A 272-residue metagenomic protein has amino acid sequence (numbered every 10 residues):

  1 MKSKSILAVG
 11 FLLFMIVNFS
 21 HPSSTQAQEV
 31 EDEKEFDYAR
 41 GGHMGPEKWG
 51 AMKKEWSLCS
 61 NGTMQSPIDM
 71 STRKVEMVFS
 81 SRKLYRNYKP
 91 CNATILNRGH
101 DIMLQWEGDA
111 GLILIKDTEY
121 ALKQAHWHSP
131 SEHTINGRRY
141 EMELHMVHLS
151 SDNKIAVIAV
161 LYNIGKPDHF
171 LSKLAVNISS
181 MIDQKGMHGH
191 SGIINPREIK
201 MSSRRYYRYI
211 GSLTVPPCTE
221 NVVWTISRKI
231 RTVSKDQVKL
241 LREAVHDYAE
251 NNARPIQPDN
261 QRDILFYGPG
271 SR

Functional and structural regions predicted by a protein language model:
K2-R272: Alpha-carbonic anhydrase
